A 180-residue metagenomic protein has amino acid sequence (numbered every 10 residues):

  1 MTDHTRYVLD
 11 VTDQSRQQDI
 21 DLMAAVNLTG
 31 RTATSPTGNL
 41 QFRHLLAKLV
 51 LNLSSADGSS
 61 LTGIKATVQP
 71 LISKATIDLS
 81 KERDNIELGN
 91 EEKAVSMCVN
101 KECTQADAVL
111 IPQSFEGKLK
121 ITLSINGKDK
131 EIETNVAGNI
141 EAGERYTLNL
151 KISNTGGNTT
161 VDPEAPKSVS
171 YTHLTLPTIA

Functional and structural regions predicted by a protein language model:
M1-L61, G117, I125, E141-E144 (+2 more regions): Short, low-hydrophobicity acidic/polar segments
Q41-H44, K48-A106: Short helix-loop boundary/capping segments
A66, L119-T122: Short conserved beta-strand and strand-loop elements enriched in small hydrophobics with frequent Asp/Gly
I86-L88, G138-N149: Short, surface-exposed linear segments at secondary-structure transitions and domain or protein termini
M97, E144-P163: Short, surface-exposed secondary-structure junctions/capping segments
Q105-G117: Short Pro-Gly-centered beta-turn/loop motif in secreted/extracellular proteins
K130-V136: Edge beta-strands of extracellular beta-sandwich domains
T175-A180: A short, hydrophobic C-terminal helix/tail in secreted or cell-surface proteins
